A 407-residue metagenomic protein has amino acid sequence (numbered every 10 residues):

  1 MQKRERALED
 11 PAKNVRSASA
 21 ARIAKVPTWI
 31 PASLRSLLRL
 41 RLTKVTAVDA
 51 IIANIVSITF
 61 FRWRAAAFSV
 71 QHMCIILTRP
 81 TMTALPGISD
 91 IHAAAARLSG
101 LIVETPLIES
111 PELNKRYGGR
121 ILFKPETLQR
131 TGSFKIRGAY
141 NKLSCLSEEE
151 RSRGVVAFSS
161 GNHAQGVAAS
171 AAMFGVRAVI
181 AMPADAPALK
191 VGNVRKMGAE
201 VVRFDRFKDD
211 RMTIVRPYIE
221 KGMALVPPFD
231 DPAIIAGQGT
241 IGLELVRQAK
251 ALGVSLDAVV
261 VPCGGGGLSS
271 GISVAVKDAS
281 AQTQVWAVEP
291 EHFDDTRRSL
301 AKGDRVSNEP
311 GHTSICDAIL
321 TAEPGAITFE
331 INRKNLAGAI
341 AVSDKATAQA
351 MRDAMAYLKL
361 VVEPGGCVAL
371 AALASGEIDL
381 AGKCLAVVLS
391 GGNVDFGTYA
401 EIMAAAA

Functional and structural regions predicted by a protein language model:
M1, L8-D10: Low-complexity, glycine/proline/serine-enriched flexible coil segments that act as short hinges or interruptions within
R4-R6, R16-W29, S33-R41, S57-R64 (+2 more regions): Low-acidity, Ser/Thr- and Arg-rich intrinsically disordered low-complexity segments
K44-T46: Low-complexity, charge- and small-residue-enriched intrinsically disordered regions
L77-A407: PLP-dependent amino-acid enzyme catalytic core
